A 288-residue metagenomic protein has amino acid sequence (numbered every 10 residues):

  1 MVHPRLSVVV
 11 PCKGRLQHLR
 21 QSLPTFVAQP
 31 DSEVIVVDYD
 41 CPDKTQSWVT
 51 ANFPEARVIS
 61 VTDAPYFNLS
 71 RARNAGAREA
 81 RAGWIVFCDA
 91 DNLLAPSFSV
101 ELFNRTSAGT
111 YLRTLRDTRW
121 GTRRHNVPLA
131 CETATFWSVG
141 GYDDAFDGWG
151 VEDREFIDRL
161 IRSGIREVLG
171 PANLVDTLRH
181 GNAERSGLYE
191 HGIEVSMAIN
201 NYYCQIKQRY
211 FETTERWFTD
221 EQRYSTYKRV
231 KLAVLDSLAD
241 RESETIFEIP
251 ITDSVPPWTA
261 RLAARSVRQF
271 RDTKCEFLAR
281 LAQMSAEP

Functional and structural regions predicted by a protein language model:
G14-A28: Short, well-formed alpha-helical segments that are part of the catalytic scaffolds of diverse glycosyltransferases
H18-R20, D43-A51, S97: Acidic helix N-cap motif at the loop->helix transition within catalytic regions of sugar-transfer enzymes
T25, D38-W48, D89-L93: A conserved acidic beta->alpha catalytic loop
D31-C41, I59-T62: Short beta-strand/loop segment that forms part of the nucleotide-sugar
D63-A80: Glycine-rich, basic loop-to-helix element that forms the pyrophosphate-binding segment of sugar-nucleotide handling
I85: Short aromatic/hydrophobic "clamp" motif used to bind/position activated sugar donors
G148-E155: Acidic donor-binding loop at a coil-to-helix junction in glycosyltransferase catalytic cores that engages
D158, R162-P288: C-terminal catalytic/acceptor-binding lobe
